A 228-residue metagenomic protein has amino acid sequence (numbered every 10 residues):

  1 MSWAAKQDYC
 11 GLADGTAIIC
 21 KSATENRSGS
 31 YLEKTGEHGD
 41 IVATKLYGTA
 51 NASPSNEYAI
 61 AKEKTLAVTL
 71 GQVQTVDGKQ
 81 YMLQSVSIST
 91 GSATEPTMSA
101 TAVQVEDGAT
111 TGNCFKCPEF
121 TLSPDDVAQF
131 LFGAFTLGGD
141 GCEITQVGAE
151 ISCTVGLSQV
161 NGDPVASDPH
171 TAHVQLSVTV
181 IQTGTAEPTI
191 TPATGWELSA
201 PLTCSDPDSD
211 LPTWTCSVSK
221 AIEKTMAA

Functional and structural regions predicted by a protein language model:
M1-I60, V73-V103, A109-A186, T194-T215: Solvent-exposed edge beta-strands and adjacent loop segments that serve as assembly or binding interfaces
K64-T69: Short glycine/proline/serine/threonine-rich loop/turn segments at secondary-structure transition edges
D208-A228: Protruding loop/beta-arch "assembly-hinge" segments enriched in small, turn-prone residues
